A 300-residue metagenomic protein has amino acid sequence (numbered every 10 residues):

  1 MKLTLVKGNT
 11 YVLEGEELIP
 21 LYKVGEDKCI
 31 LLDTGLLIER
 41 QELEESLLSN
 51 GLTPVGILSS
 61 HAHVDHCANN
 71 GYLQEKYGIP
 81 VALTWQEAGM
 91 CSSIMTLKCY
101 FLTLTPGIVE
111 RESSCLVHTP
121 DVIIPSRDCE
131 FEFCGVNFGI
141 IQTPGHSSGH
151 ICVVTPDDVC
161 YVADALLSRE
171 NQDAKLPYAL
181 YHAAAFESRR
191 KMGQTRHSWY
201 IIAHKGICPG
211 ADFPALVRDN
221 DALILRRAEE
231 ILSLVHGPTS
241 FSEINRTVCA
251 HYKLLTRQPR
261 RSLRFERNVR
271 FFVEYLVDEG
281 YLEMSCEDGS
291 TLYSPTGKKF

Functional and structural regions predicted by a protein language model:
M1-N50, C152-A163: Conserved beta-strand hairpin/beta-sheet module of binuclear metal-dependent hydrolase folds, prominently
N9, Y22, D33, H61 (+8 more regions): Divalent metal-coordination and catalytic microenvironments
K28-I30, T53-G56, V136, D158-V159 (+1 more regions): Structural motif
I38, E45-F131: Active-site HxH/HxHxD metal-binding segment of metal-dependent hydrolases
C67, A185, R189, V269: Aromatic/hydrophobic pocket-lining residues that form the small-molecule binding cavity in soluble enzyme cores
E130, N137-L225: Metallo-beta-lactamase
D221-T239: Positively charged, polyanion-binding regions of nucleic-acid-associated proteins
S233-F300: C-terminal regulatory/interaction regions
